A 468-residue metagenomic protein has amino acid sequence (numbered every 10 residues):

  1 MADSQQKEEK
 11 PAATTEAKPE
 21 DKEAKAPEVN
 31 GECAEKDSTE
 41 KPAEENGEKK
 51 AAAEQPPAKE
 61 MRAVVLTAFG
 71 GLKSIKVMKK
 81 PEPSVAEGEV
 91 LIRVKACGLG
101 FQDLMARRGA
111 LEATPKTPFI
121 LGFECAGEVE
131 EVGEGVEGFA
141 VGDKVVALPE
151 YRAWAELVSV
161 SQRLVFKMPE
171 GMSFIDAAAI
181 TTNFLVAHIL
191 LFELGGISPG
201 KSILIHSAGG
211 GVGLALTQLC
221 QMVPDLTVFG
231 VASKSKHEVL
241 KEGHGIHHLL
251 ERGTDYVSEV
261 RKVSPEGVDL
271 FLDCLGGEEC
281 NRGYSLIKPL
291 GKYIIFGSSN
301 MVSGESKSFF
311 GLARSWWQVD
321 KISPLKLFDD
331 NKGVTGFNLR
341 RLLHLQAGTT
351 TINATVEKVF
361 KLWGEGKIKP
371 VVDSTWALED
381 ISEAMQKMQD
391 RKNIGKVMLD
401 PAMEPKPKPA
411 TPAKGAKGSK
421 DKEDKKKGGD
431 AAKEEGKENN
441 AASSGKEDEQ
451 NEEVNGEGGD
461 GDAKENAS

Functional and structural regions predicted by a protein language model:
A2, P81-L99, A110-R152, C274 (+1 more regions): Glycine-rich beta-strand-centered segment in the early N-terminal region that forms part of a ligand/cofactor-binding
A2-Q5, E9-K10, E16-P57, P265 (+2 more regions): C-terminal capping/lid region of NAD(P)-dependent oxidoreductase domains
E40-P56, V65-K95, K116-I120: A short N-terminal beta-strand-loop micro-motif at the entrance of redox/enzyme domains
G88, R261-L270: A short acidic, Gly/Pro-enriched loop at the edge of an enzyme's catalytic core that lines a small-molecule cofactor
M105, K116-P118, F123, E131 (+4 more regions): NAD(P)H dinucleotide-binding glycine-rich loop of Rossmann-like/cofactor-binding domains, especially the beta1-alpha1
A178-E259: Mid-domain Rossmann-like dinucleotide-binding core that forms the NAD(H)/NADP(H) cofactor-binding site
I197, S264, I287-K288: A generic alpha-to-beta junction signature in SAM-dependent methyltransferases
P224-D225, K241, E278-E365, P401-S468: Glycine-rich phosphate-binding loop and adjacent beta-alpha segment of Rossmann(oid) nucleotide-cofactor-binding
